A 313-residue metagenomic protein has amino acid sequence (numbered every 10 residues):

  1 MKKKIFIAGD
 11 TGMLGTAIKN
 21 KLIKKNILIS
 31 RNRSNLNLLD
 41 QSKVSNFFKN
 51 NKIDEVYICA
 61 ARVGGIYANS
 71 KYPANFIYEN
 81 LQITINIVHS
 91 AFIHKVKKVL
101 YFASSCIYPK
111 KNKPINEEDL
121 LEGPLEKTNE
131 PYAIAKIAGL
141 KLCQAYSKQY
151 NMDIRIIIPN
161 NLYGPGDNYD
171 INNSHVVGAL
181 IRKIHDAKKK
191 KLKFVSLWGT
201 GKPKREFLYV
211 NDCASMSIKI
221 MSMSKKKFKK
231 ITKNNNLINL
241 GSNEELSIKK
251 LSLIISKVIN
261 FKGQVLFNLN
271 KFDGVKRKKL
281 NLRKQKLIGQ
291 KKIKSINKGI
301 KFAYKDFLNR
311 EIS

Functional and structural regions predicted by a protein language model:
K2, A8-M13, A17-K21, D186-S313: C-terminal substrate-binding subdomain of Rossmann-fold SDR/epimerase-dehydratase oxidoreductases
A8, R31, V56-R62, V99-S105 (+1 more regions): SDR active-site strand-loop-helix element
I23-F47: Adenosine-cofactor binding site in Rossmann-like domains, unifying the SAM/SAH pocket of S-adenosylmethionine-dependent
S42-L81, I93: NAD(P)H-binding glycine-rich loop region in Rossmannoid oxidoreductase-like domains and their noncatalytic homologs
I83, I87-A91, L142-C143, M216 (+1 more regions): Hydrophobic positions on the long internal alpha-helix of Rossmann-like NAD(P)-dependent oxidoreductase domains
I85-N129, R155: Conserved Rossmann-fold NAD(P)-dependent oxidoreductase catalytic core, especially the SDR/UDP-sugar
A103-S104, L140-G166, G178-I181, K189-L197 (+1 more regions): Conserved beta-loop-beta element that borders a ligand/cofactor-binding pocket
P131, A135-A138: Active-site helix of classical SDR
